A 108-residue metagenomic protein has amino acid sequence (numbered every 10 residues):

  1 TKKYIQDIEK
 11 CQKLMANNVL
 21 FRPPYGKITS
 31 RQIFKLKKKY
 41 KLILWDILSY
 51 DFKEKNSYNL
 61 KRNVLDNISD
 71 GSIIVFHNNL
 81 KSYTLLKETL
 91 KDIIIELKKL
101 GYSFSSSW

Functional and structural regions predicted by a protein language model:
T1, I33, S57, L86-L90: Conserved strand-to-helix beginnings and helix N-cap segments that scaffold or border functional pockets
T1-S30, F34, R62-H77, E96: CE4/NodB-like, metal-dependent polysaccharide N-deacetylase domain that modifies extracellular/periplasmic N-acetylated
M15-N18, K37-K39, N78-K87: Short, charged helix-to-loop "capping" segments that act as catalytic/coupling loops
N17-V19, K27, I33-N67, G101-W108: His/Asp/Glu-enriched short active-site or ligand-binding loop at hydrolase and phosphoryl-transfer sites
I43-I47, I73-N78: Short beta-strands and strand-loop turn motifs
Y50-N56, K81-E88: Active-site glycine- and acidic-residue-rich loops that bind and position anionic ligands or nucleotide-like cofactors
K61, I73, K87-K91: Short amphipathic alpha-helical surface patches that serve as generic macromolecular interface elements
T84-W108: C-terminal domain-boundary segment and adjacent tail
